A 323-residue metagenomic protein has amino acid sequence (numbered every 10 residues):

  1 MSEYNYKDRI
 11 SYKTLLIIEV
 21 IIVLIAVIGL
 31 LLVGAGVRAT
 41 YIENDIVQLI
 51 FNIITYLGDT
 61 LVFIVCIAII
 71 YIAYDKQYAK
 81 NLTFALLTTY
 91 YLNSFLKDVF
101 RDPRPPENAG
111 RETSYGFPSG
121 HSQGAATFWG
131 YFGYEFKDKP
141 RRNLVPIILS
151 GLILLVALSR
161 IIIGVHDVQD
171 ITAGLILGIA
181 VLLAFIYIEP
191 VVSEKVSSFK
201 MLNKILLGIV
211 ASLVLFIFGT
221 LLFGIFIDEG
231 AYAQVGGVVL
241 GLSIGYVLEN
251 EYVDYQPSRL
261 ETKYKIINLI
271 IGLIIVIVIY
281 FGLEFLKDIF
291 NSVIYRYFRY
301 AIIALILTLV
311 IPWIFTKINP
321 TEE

Functional and structural regions predicted by a protein language model:
M1-F63, N93-S114, V253-D254, L260-I275 (+1 more regions): N-terminal transmembrane-helix/juxtamembrane module of multi-pass inner/ER membrane proteins
Y4-Y6, I50, C66-I67, I72 (+4 more regions): Membrane-embedded catalytic cores of phosphoryl/pyrophosphoryl-handling enzymes
